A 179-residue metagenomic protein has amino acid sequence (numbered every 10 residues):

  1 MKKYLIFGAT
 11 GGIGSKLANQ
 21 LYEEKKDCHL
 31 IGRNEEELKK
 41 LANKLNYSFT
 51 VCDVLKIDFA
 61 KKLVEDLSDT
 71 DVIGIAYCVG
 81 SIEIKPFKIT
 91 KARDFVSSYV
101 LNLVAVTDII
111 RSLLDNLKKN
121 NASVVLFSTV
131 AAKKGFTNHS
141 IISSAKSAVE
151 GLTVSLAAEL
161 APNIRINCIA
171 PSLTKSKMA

Functional and structural regions predicted by a protein language model:
T10-G11: Conserved glycine-rich cofactor-binding loop
P86-F87, K91-Y99: Substrate-binding pocket helix/loop in short-chain dehydrogenase/reductase
T90, G135-S143, S155: Active-site loop-to-helix junction immediately N-terminal to the catalytic Tyr of the SDR YXXXK motif in Rossmann-fold
I110, A145: Active-site helix of classical SDR
D115, A157-P162: Alpha-helical segment proximal to the catalytic Tyr-Lys
T129: Residue(s) in the substrate-gating loop at a strand-loop-helix junction that position the organic substrate next
L160-T174: Conserved Rossmann-fold SDR core element
